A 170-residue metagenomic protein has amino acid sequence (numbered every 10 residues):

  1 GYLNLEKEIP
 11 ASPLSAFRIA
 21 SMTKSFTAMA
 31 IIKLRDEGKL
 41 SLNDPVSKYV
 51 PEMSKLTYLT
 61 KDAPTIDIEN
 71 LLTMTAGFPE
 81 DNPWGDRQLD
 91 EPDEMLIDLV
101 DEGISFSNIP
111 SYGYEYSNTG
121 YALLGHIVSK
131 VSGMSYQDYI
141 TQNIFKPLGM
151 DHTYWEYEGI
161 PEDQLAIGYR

Functional and structural regions predicted by a protein language model:
G1-I19, K39, D93, D101-S105: Short, conserved catalytic-motif segment at the N-terminal edge
Y2, Y58-R170: Short, surface-exposed loop or secondary-structure junction motifs that flank catalytic or metal-binding residues
Y2-N4, L14-S15, P45-S54, G85-Q88: Short linear capping/connector segments at secondary-structure termini
F17-A20, Y114-Y116: Catalytic tyrosine of NAD(P)H-dependent dehydrogenase/reductases that use a Tyr as the general acid/base
R18-N43, Y121-S129: Active-site SXXK
A30-R35, V50, L72-P79: Generic hydrophobic/packing signal
L42-L59, K146-L148: Short, glycine/proline-biased beta-turn/loop segments that scaffold the active-site neighborhood
